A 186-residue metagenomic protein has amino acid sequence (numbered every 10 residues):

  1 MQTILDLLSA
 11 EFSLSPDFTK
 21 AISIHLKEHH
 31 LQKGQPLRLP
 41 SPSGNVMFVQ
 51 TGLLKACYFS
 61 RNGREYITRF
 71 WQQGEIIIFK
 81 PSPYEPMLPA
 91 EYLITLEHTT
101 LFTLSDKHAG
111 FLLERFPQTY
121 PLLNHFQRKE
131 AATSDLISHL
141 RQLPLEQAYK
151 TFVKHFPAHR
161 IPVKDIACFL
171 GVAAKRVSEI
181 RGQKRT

Functional and structural regions predicted by a protein language model:
M1-K27: Cyclic nucleotide-binding regulatory module and flanking cytosolic helices
K20-A21, L37-P40, P157: Short loop/turn motifs at secondary-structure junctions and domain boundaries
H29-L31, W71, L104: Hydrophobic residues at beta-strand termini and immediately following loops that shape nucleotide-binding pockets
Q35-L96: Cyclic nucleotide-binding regulatory domains
P89, K107-P144: A small-molecule sensor/coupling module
T100-H108: A short hydrophobic beta-strand segment most commonly corresponding to one strand of the jelly-roll/cupin
L143-T186: Phosphate-/nucleic-acid-contacting segments
